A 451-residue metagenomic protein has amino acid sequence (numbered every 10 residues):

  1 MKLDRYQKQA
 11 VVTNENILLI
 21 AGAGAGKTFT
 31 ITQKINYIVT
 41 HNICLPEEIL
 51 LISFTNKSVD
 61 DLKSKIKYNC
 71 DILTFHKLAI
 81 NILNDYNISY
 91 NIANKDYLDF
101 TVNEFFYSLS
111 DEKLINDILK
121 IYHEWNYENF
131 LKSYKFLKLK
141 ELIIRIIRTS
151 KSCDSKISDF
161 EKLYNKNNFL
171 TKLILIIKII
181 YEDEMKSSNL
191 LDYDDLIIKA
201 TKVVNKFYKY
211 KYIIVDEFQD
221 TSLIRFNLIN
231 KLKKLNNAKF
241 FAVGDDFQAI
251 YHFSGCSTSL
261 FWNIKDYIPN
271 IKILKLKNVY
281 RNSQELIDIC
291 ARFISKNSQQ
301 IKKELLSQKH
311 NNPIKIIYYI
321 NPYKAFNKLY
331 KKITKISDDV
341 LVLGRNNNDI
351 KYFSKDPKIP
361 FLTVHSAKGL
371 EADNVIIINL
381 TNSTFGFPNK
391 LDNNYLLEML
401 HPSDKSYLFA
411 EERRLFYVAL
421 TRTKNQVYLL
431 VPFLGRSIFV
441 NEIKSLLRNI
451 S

Functional and structural regions predicted by a protein language model:
M1-N91, T421-R422: P-loop NTPase Walker
K2-I20, K166-L260, N278, G369: Conserved helicase NTPase motor core
I20, A25-I31, N270-K272, N278-I359 (+2 more regions): Helicase P-loop NTPase motor core
E48, S53-Y134, W262, T363: Conserved P-loop NTPase-based nucleic-acid remodeling module centered on helicase motor cores
D71-T74, D192, A200, P357-H365: Conserved two-lobed SF2 helicase motor
D96-E184: Coupling/switch/interface segments within P-loop NTPase motor domains and analogous charged loops in nucleic-acid
F226-N311, I450: Conserved RecA-like helicase ATPase core segment that couples NTP binding/hydrolysis to strand translocation
K358, A367-F433, N441-E442: Conserved helicase C-terminal RecA-like lobe
